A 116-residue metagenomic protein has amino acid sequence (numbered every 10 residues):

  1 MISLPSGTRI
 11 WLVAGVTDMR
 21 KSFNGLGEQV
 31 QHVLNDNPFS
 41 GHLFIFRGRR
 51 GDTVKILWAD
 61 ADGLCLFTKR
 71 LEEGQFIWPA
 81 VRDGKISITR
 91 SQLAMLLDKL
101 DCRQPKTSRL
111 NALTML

Functional and structural regions predicted by a protein language model:
M1-L116: Polybasic/polar functional segments that serve as interface/processing modules
